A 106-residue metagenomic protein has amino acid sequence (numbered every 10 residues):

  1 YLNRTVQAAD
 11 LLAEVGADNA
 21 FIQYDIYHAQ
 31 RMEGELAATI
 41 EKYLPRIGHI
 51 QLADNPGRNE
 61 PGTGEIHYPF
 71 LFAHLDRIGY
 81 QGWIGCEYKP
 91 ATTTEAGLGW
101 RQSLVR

Functional and structural regions predicted by a protein language model:
L2-Y24, H28-R106: Histidine-acidic metal/acid-base catalytic patches
